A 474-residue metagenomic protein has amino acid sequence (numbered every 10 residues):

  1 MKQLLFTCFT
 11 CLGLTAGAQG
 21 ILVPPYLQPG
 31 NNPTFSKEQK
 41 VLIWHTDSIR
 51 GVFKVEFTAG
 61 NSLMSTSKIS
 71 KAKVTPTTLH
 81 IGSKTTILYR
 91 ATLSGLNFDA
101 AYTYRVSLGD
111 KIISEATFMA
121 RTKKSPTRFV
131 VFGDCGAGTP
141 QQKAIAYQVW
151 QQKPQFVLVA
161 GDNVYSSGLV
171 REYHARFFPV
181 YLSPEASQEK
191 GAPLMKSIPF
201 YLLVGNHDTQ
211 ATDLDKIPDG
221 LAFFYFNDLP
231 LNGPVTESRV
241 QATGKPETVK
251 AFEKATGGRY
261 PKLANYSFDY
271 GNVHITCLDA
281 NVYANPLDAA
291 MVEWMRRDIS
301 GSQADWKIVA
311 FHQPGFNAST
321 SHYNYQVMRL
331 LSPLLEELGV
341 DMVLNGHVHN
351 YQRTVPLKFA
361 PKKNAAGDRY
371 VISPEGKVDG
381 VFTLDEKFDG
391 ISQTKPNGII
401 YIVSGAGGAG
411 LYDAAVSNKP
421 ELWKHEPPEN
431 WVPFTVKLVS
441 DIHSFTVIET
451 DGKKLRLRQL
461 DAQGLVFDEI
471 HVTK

Functional and structural regions predicted by a protein language model:
M1-L22: Bacterial Sec-dependent N-terminal signal peptides
A18-V131, G136, K143, Y147-Q152 (+3 more regions): Acidic, histidine-bearing metal-coordination/catalytic regions of metal-dependent phosphoesterases
I21, K153, S166, V170-H174 (+5 more regions): Long, structured stretches of catalytic cores involved in phosphate-ester chemistry, encompassing
V106-L108, A160-G161, V204, G346: Glycine-rich, histidine-containing beta strand-loop boundary motifs that form or position
V130-V131, F156-L158, V164, L278: Active-site-adjacent substrate/metal-binding segments within catalytic domains of carbohydrate-active enzymes
V159, C277, R456-Q459: Short hydrophobic/aromatic-rich beta-strand segments that constitute the beta-sheet cores of beta-sandwich/beta-barrel
